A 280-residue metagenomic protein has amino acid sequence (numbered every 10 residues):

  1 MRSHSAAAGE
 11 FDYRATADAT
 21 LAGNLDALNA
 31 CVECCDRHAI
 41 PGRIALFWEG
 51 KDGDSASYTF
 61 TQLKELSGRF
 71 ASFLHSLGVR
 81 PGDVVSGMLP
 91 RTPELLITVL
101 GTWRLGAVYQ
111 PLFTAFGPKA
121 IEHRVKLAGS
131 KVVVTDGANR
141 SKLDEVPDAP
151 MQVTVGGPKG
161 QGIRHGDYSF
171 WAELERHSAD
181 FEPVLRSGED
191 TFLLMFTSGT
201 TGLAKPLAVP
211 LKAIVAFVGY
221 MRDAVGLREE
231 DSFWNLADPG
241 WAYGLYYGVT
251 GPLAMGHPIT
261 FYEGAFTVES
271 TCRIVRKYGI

Functional and structural regions predicted by a protein language model:
M1-Y58, Q62-H75, A149, K159-G160: N-lobe entry segment of adenylate-forming
D36, H75, P93-F113, I121-E122 (+3 more regions): Hydrophobic alpha-helical segments in the ANL/AMP-binding
G42-I44, T154, D167, E175-F196 (+2 more regions): Conserved pre-ATP/AMP-binding loop-to-beta segment of ANL
G53-Y58, F73-F116, A237-D238: Conserved AMP-binding/adenylate-forming
A56-T61, F192-A216: Conserved AMP-binding A3 loop
S67-R69, E175, L207-R228: Conserved structural elements of the adenylate-forming
L100-A172, G279: Structural core segment of the AMP-binding/adenylate-forming
V215-N235, P239-I280: Conserved AMP-binding/adenylation subdomain of ANL enzymes
